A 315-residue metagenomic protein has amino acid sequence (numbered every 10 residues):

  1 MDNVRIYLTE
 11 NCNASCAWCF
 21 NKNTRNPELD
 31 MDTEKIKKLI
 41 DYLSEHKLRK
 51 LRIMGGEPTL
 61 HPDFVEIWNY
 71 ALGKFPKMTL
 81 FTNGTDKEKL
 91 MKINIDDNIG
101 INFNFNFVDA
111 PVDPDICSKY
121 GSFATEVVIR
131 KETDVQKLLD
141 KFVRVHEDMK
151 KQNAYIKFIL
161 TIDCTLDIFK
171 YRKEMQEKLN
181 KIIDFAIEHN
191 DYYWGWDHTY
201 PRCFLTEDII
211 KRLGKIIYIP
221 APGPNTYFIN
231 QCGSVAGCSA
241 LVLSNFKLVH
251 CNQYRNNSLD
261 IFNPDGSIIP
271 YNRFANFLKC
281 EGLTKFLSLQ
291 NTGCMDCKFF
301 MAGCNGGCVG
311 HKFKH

Functional and structural regions predicted by a protein language model:
D2-K35: Canonical Radical SAM [4Fe-4S] cluster-binding loop centered on the CxxxCxxC motif and its immediate flanking residues
V4-R5, T33-M54, H61-L179: Radical SAM/AdoMet-radical enzyme domain recognition
T9, N13, I229, N291-C294 (+1 more regions): Residues immediately within or flanking Cys/His clusters that coordinate Zn2+ in small zinc-binding modules
N11, T24, P58, T85 (+1 more regions): Short, glycine/serine-rich, charged loops/turns that create anion-binding and catalytic segments at active sites
K22, K247-L248, N252-H315: Flexible mid-to-C-terminal extensions adjoining Fe-S/redox cofactors in radical SAM and related proteins
N26-P27, M54-G55, C280-E281: Short, contiguous strand/loop micro-motifs
M31-L39, G310-H315: Short cysteine/histidine-rich metal-coordination sites, predominantly Zn2+-binding motifs
N153-N256, L278, L289-N291, F300: A C-terminal junction/extension of Radical SAM enzymes
